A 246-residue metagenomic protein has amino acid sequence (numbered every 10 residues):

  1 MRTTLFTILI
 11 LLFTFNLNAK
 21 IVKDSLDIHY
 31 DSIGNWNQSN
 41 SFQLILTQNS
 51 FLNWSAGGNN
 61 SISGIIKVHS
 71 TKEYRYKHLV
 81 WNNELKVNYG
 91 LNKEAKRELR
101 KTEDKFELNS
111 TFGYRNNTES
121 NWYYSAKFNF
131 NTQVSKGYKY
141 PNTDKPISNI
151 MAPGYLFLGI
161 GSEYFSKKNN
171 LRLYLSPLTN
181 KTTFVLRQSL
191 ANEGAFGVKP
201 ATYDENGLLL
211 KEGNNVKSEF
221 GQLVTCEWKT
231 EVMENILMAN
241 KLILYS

Functional and structural regions predicted by a protein language model:
M1-S25: Bacterial Sec-dependent N-terminal signal peptides
S32-Q48, L79-W81: Transmembrane beta-strand segments of Gram-negative outer membrane beta-barrel proteins
N40, L44-L46, I66-Y74, L108-Y114 (+4 more regions): Residues on the lipid-exposed face of transmembrane beta-strands in outer-membrane beta-barrel proteins
L44-S50, Y76-H78, V87-K93, F128-K136 (+3 more regions): Transmembrane beta-strands of outer-membrane beta-barrel pores
N53-G58, N92-L99, T143-N149, N206-N214 (+1 more regions): Extracellular loop and loop/strand-boundary signature of outer-membrane beta-barrel proteins
N60-I66, T102-L108, A152-L158, V216-Q222: Residues that define the transmembrane beta-barrel architecture of outer-membrane proteins
H78-W81, E119-Y124, N169-L173, N235-M238: Repeated loop/turn-to-beta-strand initiation elements of outer-membrane beta-barrel proteins
S176-S246: Outer-membrane beta-barrel transmembrane domain signature
